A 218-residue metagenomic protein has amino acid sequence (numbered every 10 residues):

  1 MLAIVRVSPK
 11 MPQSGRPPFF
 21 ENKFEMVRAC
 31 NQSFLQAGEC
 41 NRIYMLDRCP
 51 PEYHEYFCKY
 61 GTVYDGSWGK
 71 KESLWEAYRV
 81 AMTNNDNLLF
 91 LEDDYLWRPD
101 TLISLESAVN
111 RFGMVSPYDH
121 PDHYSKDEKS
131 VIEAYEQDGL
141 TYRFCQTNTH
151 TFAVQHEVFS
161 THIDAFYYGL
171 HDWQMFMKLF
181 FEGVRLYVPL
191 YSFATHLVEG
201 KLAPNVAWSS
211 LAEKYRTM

Functional and structural regions predicted by a protein language model:
M1-V5, F34, N41-M45: Hydrophobic targeting segments
L2-K23: A conserved hydrophobic helix/loop-capping motif in glycosyltransferases and polysaccharide synthases
R16, R48-N85: Active-site-proximal specificity loops/subdomain of glycosyltransferases
F19-V27, G66-L74, W97, N148-H150 (+1 more regions): Phosphate/oxyanion-binding active-site loops and adjacent basic polyanion-contact surfaces
N22-K23, V154-M218: C-terminal catalytic/acceptor-binding lobe
K23-C40: Short, acidic, metal-binding catalytic loop of nucleotide-sugar glycosyltransferases
N85-L96: Short beta-strand-to-loop acidic/aromatic patch adjacent to the donor-nucleotide binding site
L96-I163: Conserved catalytic core of nucleotide-sugar-dependent glycosyltransferases
